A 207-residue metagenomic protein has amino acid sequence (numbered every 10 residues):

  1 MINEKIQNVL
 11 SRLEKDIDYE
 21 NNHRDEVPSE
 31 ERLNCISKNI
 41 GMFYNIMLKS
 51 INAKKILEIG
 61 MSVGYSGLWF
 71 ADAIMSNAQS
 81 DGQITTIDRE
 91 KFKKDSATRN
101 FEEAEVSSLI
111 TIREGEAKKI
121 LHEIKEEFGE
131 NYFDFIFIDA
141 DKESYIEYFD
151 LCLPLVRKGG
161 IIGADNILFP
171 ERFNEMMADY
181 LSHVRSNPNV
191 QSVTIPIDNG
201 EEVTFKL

Functional and structural regions predicted by a protein language model:
M1-F137, K142-G163, L168-L207: A short alpha-helical cap/connector motif
